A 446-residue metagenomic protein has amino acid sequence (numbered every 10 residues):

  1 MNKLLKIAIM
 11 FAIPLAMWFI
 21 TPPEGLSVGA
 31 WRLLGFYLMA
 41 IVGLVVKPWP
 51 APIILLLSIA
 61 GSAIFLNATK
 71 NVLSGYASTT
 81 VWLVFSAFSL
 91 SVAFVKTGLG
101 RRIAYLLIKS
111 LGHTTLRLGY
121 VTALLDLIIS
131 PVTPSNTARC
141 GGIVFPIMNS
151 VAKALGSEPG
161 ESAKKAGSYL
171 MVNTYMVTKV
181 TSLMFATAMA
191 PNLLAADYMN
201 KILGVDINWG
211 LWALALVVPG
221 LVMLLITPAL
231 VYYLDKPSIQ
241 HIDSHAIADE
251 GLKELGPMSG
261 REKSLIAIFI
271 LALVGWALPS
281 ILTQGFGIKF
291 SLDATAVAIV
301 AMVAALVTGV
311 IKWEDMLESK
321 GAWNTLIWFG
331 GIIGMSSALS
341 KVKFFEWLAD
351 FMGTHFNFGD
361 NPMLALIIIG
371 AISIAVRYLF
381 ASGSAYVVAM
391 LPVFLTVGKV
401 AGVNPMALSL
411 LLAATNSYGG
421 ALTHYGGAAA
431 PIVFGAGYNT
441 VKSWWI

Functional and structural regions predicted by a protein language model:
M1-L83, K201-L203, L211-D350: Hydrophobic transmembrane alpha-helices of multi-pass small-molecule transporters
M1-M17, K96-L99, N136-C140, L155-A267 (+3 more regions): Juxtamembrane and boundary regions of transmembrane helices in multi-pass small-molecule transporters and channels
P22, W49-E158, L317-A401: Membrane-embedded alpha-helical segments and adjacent helix-loop junctions characteristic of multi-pass solute
F36-K47, I374, L395-G398, I432-F434: Generic transmembrane alpha-helix motif of multi-pass integral membrane proteins
I41-W49, L125-S135, Y175-A186, A371-G383 (+1 more regions): Transmembrane alpha-helix interface/packing and boundary motifs in multi-pass membrane proteins, characterized by
P52, L116-R117, G210, T295 (+3 more regions): Residues that define the loop-to-transmembrane-helix transition and helix capping in multi-pass membrane transporters
N149-A166, M302-W313, M390-L391, L395 (+1 more regions): Cytoplasmic juxtamembrane interface segments
L203-N208, L395-A407: Helix-coil boundary and interhelical linker segments in multi-pass alpha-helical membrane proteins
